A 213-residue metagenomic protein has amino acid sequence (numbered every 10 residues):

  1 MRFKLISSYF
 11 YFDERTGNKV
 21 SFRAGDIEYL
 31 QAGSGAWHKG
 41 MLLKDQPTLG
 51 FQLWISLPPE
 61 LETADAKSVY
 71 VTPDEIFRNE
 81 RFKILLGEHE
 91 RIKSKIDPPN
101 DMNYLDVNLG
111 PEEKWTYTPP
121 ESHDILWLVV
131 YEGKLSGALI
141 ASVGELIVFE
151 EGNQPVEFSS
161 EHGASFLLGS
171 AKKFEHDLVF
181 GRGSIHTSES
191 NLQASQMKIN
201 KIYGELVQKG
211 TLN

Functional and structural regions predicted by a protein language model:
M1-N213: Jelly-roll (double-stranded beta-helix
